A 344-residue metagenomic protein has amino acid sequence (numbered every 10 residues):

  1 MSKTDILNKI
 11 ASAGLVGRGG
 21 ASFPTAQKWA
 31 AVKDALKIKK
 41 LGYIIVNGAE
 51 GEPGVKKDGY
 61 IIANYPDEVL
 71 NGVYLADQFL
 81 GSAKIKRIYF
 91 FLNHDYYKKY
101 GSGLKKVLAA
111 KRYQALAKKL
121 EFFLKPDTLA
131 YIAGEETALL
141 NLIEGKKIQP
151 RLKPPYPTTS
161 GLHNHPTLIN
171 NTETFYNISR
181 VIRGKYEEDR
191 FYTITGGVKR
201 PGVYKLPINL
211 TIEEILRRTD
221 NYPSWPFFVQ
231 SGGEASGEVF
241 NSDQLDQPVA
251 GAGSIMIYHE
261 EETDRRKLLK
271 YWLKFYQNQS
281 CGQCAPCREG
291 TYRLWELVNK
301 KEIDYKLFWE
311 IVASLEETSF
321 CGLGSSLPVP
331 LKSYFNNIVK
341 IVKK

Functional and structural regions predicted by a protein language model:
M1-I148: Iron-sulfur-cluster electron-transfer modules
D5, L41, Y60-I61, I88 (+2 more regions): Ferredoxin-type iron-sulfur electron-transfer modules in oxidoreductases and energy-metabolism complexes
G19, V73, G134, I215-L216 (+2 more regions): Buried hydrophobic positions in well-ordered alpha/beta secondary-structure cores of metabolic enzymes
K28, K125-D127, T195, V229-V239 (+3 more regions): A glycine-rich phosphate-binding loop feature that marks nucleotide/adenosyl-phosphate handling sites
K28-A30, A49-G51, L129-A130, T137-A138 (+8 more regions): Short, glycine-/Ser/Thr-/acidic-enriched flexible segments
K40, Y97, G101-L210, D220-N221: Hydrophobic alpha-helical positions that pack around
L70-Y74, P207-S224: Short amphipathic, charge-patterned alpha-helical segments
I85-I88, N221-G233: Short loop-to-beta-strand transition segments
